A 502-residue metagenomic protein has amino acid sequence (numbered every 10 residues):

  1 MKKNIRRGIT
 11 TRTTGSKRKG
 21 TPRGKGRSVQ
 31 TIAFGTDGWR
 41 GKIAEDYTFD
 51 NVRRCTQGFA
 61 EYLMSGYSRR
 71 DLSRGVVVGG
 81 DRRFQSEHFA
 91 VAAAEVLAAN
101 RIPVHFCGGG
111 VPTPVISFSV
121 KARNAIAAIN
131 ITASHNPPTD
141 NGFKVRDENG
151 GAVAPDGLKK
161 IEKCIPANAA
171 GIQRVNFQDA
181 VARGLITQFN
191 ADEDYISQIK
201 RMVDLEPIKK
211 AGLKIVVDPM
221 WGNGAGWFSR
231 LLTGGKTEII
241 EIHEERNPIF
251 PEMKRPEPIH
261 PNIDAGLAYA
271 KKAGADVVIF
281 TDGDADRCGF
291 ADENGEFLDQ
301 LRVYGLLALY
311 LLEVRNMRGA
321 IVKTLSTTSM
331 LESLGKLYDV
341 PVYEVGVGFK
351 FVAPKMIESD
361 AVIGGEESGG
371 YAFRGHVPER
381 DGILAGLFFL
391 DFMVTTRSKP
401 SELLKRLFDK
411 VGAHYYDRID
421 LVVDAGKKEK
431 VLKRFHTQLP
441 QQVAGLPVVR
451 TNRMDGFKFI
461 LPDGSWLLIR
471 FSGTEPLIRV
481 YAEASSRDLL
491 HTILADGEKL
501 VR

Functional and structural regions predicted by a protein language model:
K2-I5, K17-K19, R23-E95, A99-N100 (+3 more regions): An N-terminal, well-structured beta->alpha segment
S28-V29, N141-A273: Gly/Ser/Thr-enriched, mixed-charge loops and adjacent short helices that form phosphate/oxyanion-binding elements
D37, V78, I116, I129 (+11 more regions): Buried hydrophobic positions in well-ordered alpha/beta secondary-structure cores of metabolic enzymes
S65, R69, G75-D140, R230-A291: N-terminal small/polar loop signature for handling phosphorylated ligands or for N-terminal nucleophile
V78-R82, V217-P219, D292, G375 (+1 more regions): Short glycine-centered, acidic/aromatic-flanked micro-motifs in structured strand/loop junctions that mark active-site
V104-P114, F297-Q300, V322-T324, V345-G346: Active-site nucleophile and cofactor-binding loops and adjacent substrate-binding regions of central metabolic enzymes
P138-T139, D147-A154, K163, A169 (+1 more regions): Replace "Mg2+/Mn2+-dependent" with "divalent metal-dependent
D276-V277, E313, M317-R502: Phosphate-binding and adjacent anionic-ligand microenvironments
